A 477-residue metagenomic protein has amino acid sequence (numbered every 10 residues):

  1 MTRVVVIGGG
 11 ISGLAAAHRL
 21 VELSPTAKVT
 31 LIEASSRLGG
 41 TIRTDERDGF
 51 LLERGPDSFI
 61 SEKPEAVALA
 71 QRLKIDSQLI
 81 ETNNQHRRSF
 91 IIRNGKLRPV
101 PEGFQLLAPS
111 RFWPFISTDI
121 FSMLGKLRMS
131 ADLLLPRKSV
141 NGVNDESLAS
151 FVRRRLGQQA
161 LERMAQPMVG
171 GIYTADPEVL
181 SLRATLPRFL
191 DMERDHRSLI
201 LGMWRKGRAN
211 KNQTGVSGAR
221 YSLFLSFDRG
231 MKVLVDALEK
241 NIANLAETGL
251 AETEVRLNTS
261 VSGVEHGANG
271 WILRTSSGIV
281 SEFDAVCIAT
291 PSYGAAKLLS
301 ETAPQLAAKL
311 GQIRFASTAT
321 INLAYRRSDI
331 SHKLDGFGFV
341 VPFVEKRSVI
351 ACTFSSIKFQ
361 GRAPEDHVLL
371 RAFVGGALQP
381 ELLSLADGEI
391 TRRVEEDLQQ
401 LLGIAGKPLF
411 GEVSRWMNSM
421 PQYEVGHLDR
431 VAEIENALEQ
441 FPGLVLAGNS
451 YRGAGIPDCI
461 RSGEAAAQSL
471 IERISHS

Functional and structural regions predicted by a protein language model:
T2-L31, I471: N-terminal Rossmann-like FAD-binding beta1-loop-alpha1 element of flavoenzymes
S12, R37, Y293: Conserved Rossmann-like nucleotide-cofactor binding loop
V21-R47: Glycine-rich FAD pyrophosphate-binding loop
L23, L257-L370, A377-S384, G388 (+3 more regions): Mid-domain catalytic core of redox enzymes that form a hydrophobic substrate pocket/lid adjacent to a catalytic redox
T41, P101-G103, L334-G336, I350-S477: Conserved flavin/dinucleotide-binding core of flavoenzymes
D48-S139: Dinucleotide-binding Rossmann-like beta1-alpha1 core, especially the glycine-rich loop that anchors the ADP
N83, L257-T259, G448: Short loop/edge segments at beta-strand edges and connector loops that shape dinucleotide/nucleotide cofactor-binding
R88, A108, F112, R128-G263 (+1 more regions): Active-site/ligand-binding neighborhood in enzyme catalytic cores
